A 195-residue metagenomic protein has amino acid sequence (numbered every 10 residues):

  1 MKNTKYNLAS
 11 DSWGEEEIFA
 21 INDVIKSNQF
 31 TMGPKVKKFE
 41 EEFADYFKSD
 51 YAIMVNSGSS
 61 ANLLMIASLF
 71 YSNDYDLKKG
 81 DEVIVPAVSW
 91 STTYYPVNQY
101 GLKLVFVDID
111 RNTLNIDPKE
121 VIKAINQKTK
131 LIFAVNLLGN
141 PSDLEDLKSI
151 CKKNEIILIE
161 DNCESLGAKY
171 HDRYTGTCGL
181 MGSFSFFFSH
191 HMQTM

Functional and structural regions predicted by a protein language model:
M1-N3, V85, V97, R111-V121: Hydrophobic, well-ordered secondary-structure scaffolds
M1-Q29, P34: N-terminal "arm"/small-domain region of PLP-dependent enzymes with the aminotransferase-like
S10, A87, L137: Conserved donor-binding loops in enzymes that form glycosidic bonds
Q29, G33-E82, P96-Y100, F106-D108 (+1 more regions): Phosphate-binding glycine-rich loop
V85, F106, L158-E160: Hydrophobic residues in well-ordered beta-strands that form the structural core
V88-Y94: Conserved coil-to-alpha-helix start sites within the AMP-binding
N112-T194: Active-site phosphate-binding strand-loop segment of PLP-dependent enzymes
